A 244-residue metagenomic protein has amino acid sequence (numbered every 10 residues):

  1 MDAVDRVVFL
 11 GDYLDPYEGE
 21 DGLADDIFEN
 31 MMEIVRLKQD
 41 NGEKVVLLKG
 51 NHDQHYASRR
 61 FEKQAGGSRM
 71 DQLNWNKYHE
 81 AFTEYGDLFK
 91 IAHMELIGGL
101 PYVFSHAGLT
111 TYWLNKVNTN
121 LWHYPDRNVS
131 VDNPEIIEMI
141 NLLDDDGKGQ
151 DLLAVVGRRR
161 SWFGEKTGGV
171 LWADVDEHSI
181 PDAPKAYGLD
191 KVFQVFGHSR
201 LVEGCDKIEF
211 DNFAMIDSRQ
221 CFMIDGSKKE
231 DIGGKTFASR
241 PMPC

Functional and structural regions predicted by a protein language model:
M1-L73: Core catalytic region of metal-dependent phosphoesterases/phosphodiesterases, especially metallo-beta-lactamase-like
D2-A3, G98, K185-D190, I208-E209: Flexible, charged surface loops at secondary-structure boundaries
V7-G11, V46-N51, F104-S105, V192-S199 (+1 more regions): Active-site neighborhood of phospho(di)ester-bond hydrolases with catalytic His/Asp-centered motifs
D15-E18, H52-S58, T110-Y112, V195-D206 (+1 more regions): Active-site environment of divalent metal-dependent phosphoester hydrolases
L37-V45, K77-L100, L189-V192: A structural motif corresponding to the C-terminal end of an alpha-helix and its immediate exit/capping segment
E62-A65, T119, F210-N212, I216: Short secondary-structure boundary/capping segments
G67-K77, A92-A186: Active-site-proximal loop/helix segment associated with metal-binding centers of metalloenzymes
E203-C244: Binuclear metal-dependent phosphoesterase catalytic core
